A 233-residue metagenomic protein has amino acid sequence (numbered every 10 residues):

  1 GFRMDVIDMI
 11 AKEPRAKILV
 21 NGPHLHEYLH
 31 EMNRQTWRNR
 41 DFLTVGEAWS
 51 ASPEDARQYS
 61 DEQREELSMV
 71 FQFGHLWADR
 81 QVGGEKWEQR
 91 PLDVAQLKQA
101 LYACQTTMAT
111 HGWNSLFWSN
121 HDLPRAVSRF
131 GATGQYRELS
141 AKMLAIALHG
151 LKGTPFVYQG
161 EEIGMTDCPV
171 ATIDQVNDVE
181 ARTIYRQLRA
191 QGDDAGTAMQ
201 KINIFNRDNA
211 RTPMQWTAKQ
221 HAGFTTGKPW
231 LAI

Functional and structural regions predicted by a protein language model:
G1-I233: Active-site and adjacent substrate-binding regions of carbohydrate-active enzymes
